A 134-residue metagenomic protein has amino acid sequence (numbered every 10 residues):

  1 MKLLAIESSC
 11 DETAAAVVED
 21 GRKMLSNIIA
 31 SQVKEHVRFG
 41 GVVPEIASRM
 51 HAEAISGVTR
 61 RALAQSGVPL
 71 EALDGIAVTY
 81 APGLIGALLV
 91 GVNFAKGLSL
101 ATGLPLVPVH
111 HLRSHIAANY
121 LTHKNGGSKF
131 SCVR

Functional and structural regions predicted by a protein language model:
M1-R134: Short acidic/glycine-rich loops and adjacent helix/strand connectors that line catalytic pockets where negatively
